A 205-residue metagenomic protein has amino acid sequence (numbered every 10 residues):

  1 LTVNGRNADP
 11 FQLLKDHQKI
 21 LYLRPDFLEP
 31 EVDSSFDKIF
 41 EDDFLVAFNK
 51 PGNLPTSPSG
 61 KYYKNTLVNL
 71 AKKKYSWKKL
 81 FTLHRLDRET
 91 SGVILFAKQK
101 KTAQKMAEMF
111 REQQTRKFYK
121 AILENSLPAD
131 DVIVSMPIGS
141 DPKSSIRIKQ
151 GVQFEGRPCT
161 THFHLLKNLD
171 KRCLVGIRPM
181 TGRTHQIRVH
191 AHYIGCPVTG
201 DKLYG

Functional and structural regions predicted by a protein language model:
L1-G205: RNA pseudouridine synthases
